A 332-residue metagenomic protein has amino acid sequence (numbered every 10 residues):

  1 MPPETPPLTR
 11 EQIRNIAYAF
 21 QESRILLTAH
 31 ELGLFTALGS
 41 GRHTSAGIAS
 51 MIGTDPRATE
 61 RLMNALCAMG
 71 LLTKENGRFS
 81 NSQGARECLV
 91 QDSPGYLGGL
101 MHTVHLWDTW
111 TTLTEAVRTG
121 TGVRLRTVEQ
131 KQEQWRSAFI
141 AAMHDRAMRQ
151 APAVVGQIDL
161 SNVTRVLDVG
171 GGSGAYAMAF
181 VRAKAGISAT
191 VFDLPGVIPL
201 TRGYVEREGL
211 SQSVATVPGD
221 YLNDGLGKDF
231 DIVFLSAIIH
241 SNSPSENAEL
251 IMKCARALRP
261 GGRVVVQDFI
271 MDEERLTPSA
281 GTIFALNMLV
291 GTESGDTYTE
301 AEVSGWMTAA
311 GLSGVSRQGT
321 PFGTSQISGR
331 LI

Functional and structural regions predicted by a protein language model:
M1-K74, L160, R165, V169-I332: Alpha-helical subdomain
P3, R10-L32, T36-R42, S50-M51 (+1 more regions): Conserved Class I S-adenosyl-L-methionine-dependent methyltransferase catalytic core
